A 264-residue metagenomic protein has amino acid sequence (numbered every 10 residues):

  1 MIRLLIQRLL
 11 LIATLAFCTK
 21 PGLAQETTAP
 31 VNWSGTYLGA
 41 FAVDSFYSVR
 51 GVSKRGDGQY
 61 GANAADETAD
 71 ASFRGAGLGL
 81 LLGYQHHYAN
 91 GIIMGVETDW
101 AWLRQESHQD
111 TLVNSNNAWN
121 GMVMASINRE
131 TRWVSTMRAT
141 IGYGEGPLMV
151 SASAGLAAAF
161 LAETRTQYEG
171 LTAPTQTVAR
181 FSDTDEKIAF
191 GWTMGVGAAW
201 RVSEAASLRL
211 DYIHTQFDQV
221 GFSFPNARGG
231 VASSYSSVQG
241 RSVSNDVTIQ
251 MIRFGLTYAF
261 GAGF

Functional and structural regions predicted by a protein language model:
M1-R8: Positively charged n-region of N-terminal signal peptides that target proteins for export
I2, P21-F264: Gram-negative outer-membrane beta-barrel domains
R8-C18: Bacterial N-terminal signal peptides
